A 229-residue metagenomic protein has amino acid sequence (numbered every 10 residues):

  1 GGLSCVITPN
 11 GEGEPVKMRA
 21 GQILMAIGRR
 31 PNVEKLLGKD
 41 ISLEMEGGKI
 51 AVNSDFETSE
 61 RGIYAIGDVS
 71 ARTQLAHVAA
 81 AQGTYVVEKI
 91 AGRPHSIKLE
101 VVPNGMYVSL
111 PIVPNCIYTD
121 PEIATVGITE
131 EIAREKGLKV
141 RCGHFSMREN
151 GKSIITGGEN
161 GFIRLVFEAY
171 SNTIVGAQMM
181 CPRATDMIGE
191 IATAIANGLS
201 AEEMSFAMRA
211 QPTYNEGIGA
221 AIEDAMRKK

Functional and structural regions predicted by a protein language model:
G1-K17, I23: Conserved beta-strand-loop-beta-strand element in the redox core of flavoprotein oxidoreductases
G1-L3, E60, T156-G161: A short, glycine/Asx- and small/polar-enriched loop/turn that sits immediately N-terminal to a beta-strand
S4-T8, L43-A51, R148: Short gly/ser/thr-rich secondary-structure transition/capping motifs
N10, M45, V52-S54, E130 (+1 more regions): Short, acidic, Ser/Thr-enriched surface-loop or helix-capping motifs
K17-P94: FAD-site-proximal beta/loop scaffold in flavoenzymes
V101-S109: Intrinsically disordered, low-complexity linker/propeptide segments enriched in Ser/Thr/Gly/Pro and acidic residues
Y107, V113, I117-K229: Flexible, glycine-rich terminal cap/loop adjacent to redox cofactors in electron-transfer oxidoreductases
